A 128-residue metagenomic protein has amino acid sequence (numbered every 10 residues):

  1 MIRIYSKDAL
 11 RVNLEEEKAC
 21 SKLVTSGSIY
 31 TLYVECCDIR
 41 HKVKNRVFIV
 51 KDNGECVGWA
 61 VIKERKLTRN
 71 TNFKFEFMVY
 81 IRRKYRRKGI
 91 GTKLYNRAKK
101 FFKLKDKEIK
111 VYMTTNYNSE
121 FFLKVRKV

Functional and structural regions predicted by a protein language model:
M1-C37, K51: Short amphipathic alpha-helix that is part of the acyltransferase structural core
S21-V24, A98-F102, V125-R126: Hydrophobic, Leu/Ile/Phe/Ala-enriched alpha-helical segments that form helix-helix packing faces
C36-V47, D52, W59-N70, V79: A conserved beta-strand-loop-helix scaffold within acyl/acetyltransferase catalytic domains
V61, T92-K93, R97, K110-V111: Hydrophobic, well-ordered beta-alpha structural blocks that scaffold small-molecule cofactor pockets
I81, R87-K100: Conserved acetyl-CoA-binding loop-helix of GNAT-fold acetyltransferases
L104-V128: Conserved active-site alpha-helix within GNAT-family acetyltransferase domains
